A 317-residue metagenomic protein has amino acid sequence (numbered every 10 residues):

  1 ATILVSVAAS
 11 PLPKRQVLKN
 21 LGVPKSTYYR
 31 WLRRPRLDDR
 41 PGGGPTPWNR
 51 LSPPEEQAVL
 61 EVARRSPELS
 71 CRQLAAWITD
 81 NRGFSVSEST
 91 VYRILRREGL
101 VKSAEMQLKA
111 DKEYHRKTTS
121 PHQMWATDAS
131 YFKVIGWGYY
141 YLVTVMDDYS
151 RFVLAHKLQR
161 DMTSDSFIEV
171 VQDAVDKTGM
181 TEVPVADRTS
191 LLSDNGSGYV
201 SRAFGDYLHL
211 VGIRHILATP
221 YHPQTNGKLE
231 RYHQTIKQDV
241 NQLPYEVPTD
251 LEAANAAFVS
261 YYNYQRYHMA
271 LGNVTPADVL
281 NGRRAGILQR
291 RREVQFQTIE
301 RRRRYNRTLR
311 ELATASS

Functional and structural regions predicted by a protein language model:
A1-L12, E56-R65: Short, amphipathic alpha-helical "recognition" segments used to contact nucleic acids or chromatin
K14-L21, L74, I78: Short alpha-helical "recognition helix" segments of helix-turn-helix
V23-P24, S87: Short coil turns linking two alpha-helices in DNA-binding domains
L32-M124, P223, L280-R284: Basic, flexible linker segments flanking DNA-binding modules in nucleic acid-interacting mobile-element proteins
F84-S85, S89-M146, F152, D165-R188 (+1 more regions): Mobile-element integrase/transposase regions, centering on the N-terminal DNA-binding/Zn-coordinating module
V171, M180-V200, Y221, N226 (+1 more regions): Acidic/histidine-rich, metal-coordinating catalytic segments
R188-N195, H209-K228, Q242-P248: RNase H-like polynucleotidyl transferase catalytic core
H209-I213, Q234-S317: C-terminal domain-tail junction helix/linker
